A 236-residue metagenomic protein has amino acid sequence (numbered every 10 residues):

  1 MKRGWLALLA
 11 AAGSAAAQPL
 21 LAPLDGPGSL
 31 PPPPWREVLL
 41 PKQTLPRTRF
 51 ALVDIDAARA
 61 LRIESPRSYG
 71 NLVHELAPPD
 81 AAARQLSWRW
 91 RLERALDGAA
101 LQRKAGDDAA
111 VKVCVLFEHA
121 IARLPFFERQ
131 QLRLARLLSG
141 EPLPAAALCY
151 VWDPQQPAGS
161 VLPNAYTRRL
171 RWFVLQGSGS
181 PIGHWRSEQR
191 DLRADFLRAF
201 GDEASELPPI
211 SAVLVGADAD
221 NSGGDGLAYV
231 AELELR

Functional and structural regions predicted by a protein language model:
A11-A17: N-terminal signal peptide c-region/cleavage motif recognized by signal peptidases
A17-Q43, F126-R133: Extracellular carbohydrate-recognition regions
L24, V213, A231-L235: Extracellular beta-strand elements of beta-rich domains used for carbohydrate recognition/degradation or cell-matrix
T48-N71: Short carbohydrate-recognition loop motifs
E75-L86, G179-I182, E206: Extracellular/lumenal carbohydrate-interaction signature centered on repeated Trp-anchored short motifs
D108-A110, E118-Y166: Extracellular/luminal beta-rich ligand-recognition and adhesion surfaces characterized by aromatic-Gly/Pro-enriched
V111-V113, R168-S178, I182-G223, L227: Extracellular beta-strand ligand-recognition surfaces/modules
V113-V115, A228-R236: Exposed low-complexity, polar/acidic, P/S/T/G-rich flexible segments that act as propeptides, protease-susceptible
